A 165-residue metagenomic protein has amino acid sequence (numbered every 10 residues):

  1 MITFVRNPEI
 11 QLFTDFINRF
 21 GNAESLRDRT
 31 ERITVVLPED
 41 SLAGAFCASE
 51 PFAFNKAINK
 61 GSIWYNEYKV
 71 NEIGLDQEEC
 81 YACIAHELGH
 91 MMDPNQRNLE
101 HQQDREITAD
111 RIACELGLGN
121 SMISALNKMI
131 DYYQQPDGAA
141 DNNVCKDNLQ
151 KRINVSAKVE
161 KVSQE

Functional and structural regions predicted by a protein language model:
M1-G44: A metal-dependent hydrolase signature that marks the N-terminal structural subdomain at the beginning of catalytic folds
L12-R19, R29, E87, A125 (+2 more regions): Charge-rich, solvent-exposed alpha-helical interaction surfaces
F13, I33-V35, I63-Y65, I84-A85 (+2 more regions): Hydrophobic beta-strand residues in large extracellular and virion-surface proteins
F16-S25, I58-N59, E67, E115-L118: C-terminal end-helix/capping segment
L37-D76, L88-M91: Active-site scaffold of zinc-dependent metalloenzymes
E67-A82, L99-Q103: Short pre-active-site segment immediately N-terminal to the catalytic Zn-binding motif
E87-T108, E115-S121: Catalytic Zn2+-binding segment of zinc metalloproteases
G119-E165: Long, well-structured alpha-helical subdomains associated with metal-dependent extracellular/ecto-lumenal hydrolases
